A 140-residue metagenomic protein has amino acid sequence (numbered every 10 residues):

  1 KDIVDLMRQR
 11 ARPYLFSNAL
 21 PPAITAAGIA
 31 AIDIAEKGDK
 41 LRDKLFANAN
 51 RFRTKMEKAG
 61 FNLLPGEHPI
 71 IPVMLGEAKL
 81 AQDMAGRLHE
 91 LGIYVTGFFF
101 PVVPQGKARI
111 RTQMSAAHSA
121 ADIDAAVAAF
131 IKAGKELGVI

Functional and structural regions predicted by a protein language model:
K1-D39: Conserved core segment of the aminotransferase class I/II
K1-V4, A78, A117-S119: Short, glycine-/Ser/Thr-/acidic-enriched flexible segments
L15-A19, G60, G97-V102: Short beta-strand/turn micro-motifs at beta-sheet edges
N18, M74-E77, A116: Short loop or secondary-structure boundary microenvironments that flank and position key functional residues
P22, E77, F100-Q105: AMP-binding (ANL) adenylation modules
I29-Y94: Conserved PLP-dependent catalytic core of the aminotransferase class-I/II
E90-Y94, P101-I140: PLP-dependent enzyme catalytic core of the Aspartate aminotransferase-like
